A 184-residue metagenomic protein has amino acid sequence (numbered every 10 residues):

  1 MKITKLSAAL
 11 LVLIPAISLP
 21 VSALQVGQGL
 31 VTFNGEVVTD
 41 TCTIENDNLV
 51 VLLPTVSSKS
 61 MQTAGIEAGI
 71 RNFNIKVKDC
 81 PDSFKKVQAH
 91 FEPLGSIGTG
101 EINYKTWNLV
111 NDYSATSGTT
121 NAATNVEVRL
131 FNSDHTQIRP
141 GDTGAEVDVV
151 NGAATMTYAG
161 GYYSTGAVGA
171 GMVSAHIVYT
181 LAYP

Functional and structural regions predicted by a protein language model:
K2-L6, P20-P184: Mature extracellular/passenger domains of Gram-negative fimbrial/pilin and adhesin proteins
A9-A16: Bacterial N-terminal signal peptides
